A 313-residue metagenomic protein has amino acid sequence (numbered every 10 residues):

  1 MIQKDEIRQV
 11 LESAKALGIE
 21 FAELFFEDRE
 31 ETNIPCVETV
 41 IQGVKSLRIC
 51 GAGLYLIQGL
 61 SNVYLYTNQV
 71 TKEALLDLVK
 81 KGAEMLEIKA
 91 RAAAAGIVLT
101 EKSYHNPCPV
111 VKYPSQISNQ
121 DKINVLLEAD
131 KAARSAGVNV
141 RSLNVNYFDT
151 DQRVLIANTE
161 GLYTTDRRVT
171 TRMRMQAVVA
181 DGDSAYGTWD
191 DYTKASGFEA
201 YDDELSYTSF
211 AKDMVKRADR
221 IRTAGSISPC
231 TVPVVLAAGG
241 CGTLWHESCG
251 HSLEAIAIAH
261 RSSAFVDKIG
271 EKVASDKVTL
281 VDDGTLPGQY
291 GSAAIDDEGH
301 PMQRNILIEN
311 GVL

Functional and structural regions predicted by a protein language model:
M1-R304, E309-V312: Active-site bordering "gate/hinge" segments that shape substrate access to catalytic or cofactor-binding pockets
